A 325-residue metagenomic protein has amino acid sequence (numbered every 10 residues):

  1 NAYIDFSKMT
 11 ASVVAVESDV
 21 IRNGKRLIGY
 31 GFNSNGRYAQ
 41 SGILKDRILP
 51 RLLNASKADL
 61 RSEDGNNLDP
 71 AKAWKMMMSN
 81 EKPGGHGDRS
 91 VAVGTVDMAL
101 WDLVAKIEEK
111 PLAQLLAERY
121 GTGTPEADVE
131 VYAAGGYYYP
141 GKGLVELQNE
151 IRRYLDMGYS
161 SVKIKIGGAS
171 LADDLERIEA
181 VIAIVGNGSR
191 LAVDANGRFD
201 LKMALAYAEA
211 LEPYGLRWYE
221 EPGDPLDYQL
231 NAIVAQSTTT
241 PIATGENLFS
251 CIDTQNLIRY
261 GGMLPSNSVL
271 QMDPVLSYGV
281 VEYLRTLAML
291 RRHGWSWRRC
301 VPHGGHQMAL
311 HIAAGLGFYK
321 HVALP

Functional and structural regions predicted by a protein language model:
N1-S12: Short, Gly/Pro- and small/polar-rich lid/capping loops
A11, T286, P302-P325: Flexible C-terminal active-site loop/helix
S12-V20: Short beta-strand elements
V20-I107: Metal- or metallocofactor-binding catalytic centers and their adjacent structured scaffolds across diverse enzyme
H86, A127-Q148, I166-G167, A195-D200 (+1 more regions): Active-site mouth loops of central-metabolism enzymes
L112-K142, R177, I182, G186-G188: N-terminal small/glycine-rich loop or linker at the start of catalytic domains across soluble metabolic enzymes
I164-P302: Catalytic core of soluble alpha/beta enzymes
